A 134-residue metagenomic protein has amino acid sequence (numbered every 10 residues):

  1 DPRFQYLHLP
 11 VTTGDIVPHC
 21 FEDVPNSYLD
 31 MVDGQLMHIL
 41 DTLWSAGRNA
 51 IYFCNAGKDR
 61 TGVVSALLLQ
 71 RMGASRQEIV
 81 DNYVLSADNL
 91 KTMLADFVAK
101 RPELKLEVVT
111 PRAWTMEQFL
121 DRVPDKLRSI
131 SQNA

Functional and structural regions predicted by a protein language model:
D1-I51, V63-A134: Cys-dependent protein tyrosine phosphatase-like superfamily
A56, R60-T61: Ser/Thr-glycine-rich phosphate-binding loops at phosphate-binding pockets of nucleotides, nucleotide cofactors
